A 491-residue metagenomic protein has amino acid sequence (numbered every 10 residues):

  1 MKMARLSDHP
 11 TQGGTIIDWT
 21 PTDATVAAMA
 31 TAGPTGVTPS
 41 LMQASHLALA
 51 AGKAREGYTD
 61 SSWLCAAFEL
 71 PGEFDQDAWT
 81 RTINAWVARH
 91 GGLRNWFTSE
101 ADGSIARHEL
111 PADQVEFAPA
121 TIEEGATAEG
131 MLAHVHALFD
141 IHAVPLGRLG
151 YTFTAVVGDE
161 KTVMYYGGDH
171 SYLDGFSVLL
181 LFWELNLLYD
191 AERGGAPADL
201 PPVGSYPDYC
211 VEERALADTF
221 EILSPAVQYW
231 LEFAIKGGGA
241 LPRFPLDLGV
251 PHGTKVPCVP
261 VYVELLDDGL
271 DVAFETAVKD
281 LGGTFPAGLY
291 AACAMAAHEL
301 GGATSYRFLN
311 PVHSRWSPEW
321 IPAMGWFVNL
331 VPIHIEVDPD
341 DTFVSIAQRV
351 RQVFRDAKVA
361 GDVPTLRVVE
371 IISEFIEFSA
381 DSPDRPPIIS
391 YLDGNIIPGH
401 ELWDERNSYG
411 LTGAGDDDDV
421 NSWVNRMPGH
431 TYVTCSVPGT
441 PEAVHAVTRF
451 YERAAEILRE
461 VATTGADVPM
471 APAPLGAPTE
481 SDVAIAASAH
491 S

Functional and structural regions predicted by a protein language model:
M1-R55, R81-G125, V203-C258, E480-S491: Short amphipathic alpha-helices and their capping loops
K2, T11-I16, A44-P71, E100-E124 (+8 more regions): Acyl/amide activation-and-transfer machinery of modular secondary-metabolite enzymes
K2-A4, Q12, I17-G36, G72-A88 (+5 more regions): A short, small/polar-residue-rich loop/turn motif at beta-strand boundaries within alpha/beta enzyme cores
K2-M3, T15, A54-W63, T80 (+7 more regions): His-Asp-centered acyl/peptidyl-transfer active-site segments
K2-Q12, I122-A128, A137-I141, P145-D208 (+1 more regions): Active-site-proximal acidic secondary-structure segment that organizes catalysis
P21-P39, Y58-A78, L146-Y166, V250-S317 (+3 more regions): Gly/Ser/Thr-rich phosphate-binding loops and adjoining beta-strand/alpha-helix segments that form adenosine-phosphate
P34-G52, M131-H134, V178-L179, P257-A273 (+2 more regions): AMP-binding/adenylate-forming domain of the ANL superfamily
H90, R94, W183, T304-P311 (+1 more regions): Extended, hydrophobic beta-loop-alpha segments that form or line the acyl/peptidyl-thioester binding and transfer paths
